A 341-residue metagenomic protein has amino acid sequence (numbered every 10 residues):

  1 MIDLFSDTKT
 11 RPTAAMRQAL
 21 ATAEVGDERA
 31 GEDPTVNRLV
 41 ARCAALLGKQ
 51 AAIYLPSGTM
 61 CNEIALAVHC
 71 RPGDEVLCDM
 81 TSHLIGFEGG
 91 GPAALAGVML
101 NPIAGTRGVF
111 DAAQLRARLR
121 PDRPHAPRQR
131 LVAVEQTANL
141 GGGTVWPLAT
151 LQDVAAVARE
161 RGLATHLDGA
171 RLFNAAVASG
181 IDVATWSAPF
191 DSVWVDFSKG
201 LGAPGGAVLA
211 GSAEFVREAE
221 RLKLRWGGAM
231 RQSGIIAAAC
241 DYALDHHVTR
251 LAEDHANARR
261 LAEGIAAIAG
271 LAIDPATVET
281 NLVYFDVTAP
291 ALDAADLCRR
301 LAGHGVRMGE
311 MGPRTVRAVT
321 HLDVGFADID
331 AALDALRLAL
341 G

Functional and structural regions predicted by a protein language model:
I2-H304, G309-V324, A331-L340: Conserved PLP-enzyme active-site core in the AAT-like
